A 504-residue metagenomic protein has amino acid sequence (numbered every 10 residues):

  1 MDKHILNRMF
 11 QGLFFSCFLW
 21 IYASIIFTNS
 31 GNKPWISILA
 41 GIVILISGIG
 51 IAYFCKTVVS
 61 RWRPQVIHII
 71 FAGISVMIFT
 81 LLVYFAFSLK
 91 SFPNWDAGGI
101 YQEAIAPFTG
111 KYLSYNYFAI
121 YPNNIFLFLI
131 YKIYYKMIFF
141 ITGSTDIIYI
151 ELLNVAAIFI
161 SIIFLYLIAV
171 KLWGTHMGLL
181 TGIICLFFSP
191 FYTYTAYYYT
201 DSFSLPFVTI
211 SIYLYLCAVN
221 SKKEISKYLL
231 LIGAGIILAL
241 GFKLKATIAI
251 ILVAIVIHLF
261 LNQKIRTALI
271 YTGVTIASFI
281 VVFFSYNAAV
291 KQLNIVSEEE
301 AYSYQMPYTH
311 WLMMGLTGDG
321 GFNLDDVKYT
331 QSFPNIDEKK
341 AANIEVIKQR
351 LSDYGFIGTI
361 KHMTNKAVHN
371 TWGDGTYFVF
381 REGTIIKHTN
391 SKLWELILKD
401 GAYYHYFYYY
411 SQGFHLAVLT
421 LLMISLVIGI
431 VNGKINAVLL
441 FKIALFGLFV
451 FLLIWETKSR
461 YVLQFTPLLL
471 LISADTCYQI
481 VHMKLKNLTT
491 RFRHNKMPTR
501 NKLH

Functional and structural regions predicted by a protein language model:
M1-V83, T272-I276, V481, L485-H504: Start-transfer (signal-anchor) and selected internal transmembrane alpha helices of multi-pass inner/ER membrane
I21, S30, P34-G41, Y149 (+1 more regions): Membrane-interface anchor segments at the N-terminal boundary of transmembrane helices in multi-pass membrane enzymes
L89-I105, T109-T145, K339-K340, F356: Extracytoplasmic catalytic/substrate-binding loops of multi-pass membrane glycan-assembly enzymes
Y121, I125, F140-I160, Y408-G413: Loop-to-helix entry region of an early transmembrane alpha helix in multi-pass inner-membrane enzymes
L152-L172, I210, L421-V427: Transmembrane-helix motifs of polytopic, lipid-linked glycan transferases
L165-F187, A437-L439: Transmembrane-helix signature of polytopic, membrane-embedded enzymes that assemble or transfer cell-envelope glycans
P190-S204: Short acidic/glycine- and proline-prone juxtamembrane loop motifs at membrane-interface regions of multi-pass membrane
V290-T389: Membrane-proximal stem/loop segments at transmembrane-domain junctions that anchor or position
